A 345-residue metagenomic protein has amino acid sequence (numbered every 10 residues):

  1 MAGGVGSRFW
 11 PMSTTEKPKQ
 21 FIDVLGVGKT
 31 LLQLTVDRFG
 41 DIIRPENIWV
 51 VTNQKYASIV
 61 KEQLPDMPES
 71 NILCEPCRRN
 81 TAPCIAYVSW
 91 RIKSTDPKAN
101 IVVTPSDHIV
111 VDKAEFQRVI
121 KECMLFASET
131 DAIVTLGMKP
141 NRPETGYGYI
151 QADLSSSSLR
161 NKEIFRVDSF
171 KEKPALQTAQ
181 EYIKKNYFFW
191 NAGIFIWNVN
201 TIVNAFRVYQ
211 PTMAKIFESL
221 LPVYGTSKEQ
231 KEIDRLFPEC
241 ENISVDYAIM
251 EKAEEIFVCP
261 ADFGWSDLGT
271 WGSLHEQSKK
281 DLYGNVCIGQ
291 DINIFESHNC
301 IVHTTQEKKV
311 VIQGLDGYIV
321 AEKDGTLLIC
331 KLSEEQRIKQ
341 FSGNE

Functional and structural regions predicted by a protein language model:
M1-A2, V51, V102-P105, T135-K139 (+2 more regions): Short beta-strand segments
R8-P11, T15, G26-P105, V111-K121: Conserved N-terminal catalytic core of the sugar/cofactor nucleotidyltransferase
F21, I72, I133-T135, E255-V258: Conserved beta-strand scaffold positions in the cores of enzyme catalytic domains, especially in NTP/NDP-utilizing
L32, V88, D107, I150 (+3 more regions): Residue-level signal for inorganic ion chemistry
R78-P83, R142-E144, L176-T178, W265-S266: A short acidic, often aromatic-flanked loop/helix-cap motif at beta-alpha or helix-coil junctions that lines enzyme
K113-F237, F257, E307, K331-L332: Conserved core of the sugar-phosphate nucleotidyltransferase
V199-E345: Left-handed beta-helix
